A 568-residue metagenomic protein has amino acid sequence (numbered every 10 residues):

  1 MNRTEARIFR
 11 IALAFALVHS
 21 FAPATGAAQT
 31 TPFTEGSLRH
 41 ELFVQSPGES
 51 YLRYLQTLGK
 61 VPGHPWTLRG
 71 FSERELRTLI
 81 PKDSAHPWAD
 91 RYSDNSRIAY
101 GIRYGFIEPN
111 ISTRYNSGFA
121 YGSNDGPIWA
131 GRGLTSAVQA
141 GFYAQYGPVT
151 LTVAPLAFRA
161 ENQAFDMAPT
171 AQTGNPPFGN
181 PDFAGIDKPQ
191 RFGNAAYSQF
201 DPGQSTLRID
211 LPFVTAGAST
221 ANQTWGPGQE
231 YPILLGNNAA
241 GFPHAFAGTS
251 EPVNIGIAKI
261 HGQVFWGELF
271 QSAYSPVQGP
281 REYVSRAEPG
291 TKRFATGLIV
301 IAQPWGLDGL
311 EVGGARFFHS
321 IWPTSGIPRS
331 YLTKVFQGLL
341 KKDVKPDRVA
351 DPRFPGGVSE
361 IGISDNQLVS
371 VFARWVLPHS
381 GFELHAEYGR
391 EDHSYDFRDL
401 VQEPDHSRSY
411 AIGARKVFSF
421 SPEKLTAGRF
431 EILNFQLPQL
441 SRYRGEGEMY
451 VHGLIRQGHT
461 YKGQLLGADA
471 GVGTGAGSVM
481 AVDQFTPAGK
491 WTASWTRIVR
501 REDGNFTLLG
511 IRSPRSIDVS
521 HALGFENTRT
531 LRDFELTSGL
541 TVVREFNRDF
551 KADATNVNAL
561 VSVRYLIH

Functional and structural regions predicted by a protein language model:
M1-I8: N-terminal secretory signal peptides that target proteins for export/translocation
R10-P23: Bacterial N-terminal signal peptides
F15, T25-L134, Q139-T150, P155-F158 (+1 more regions): N-terminal periplasmic/intermembrane-space "pro-region" immediately following the signal or transit peptide
T30-T31, H64-T67, S96-I102, Y143-P148 (+8 more regions): Short loop/turn motifs that connect adjacent beta-strands in outer-membrane beta-barrel proteins
A144-F183, G306-G309, G313-A315: Carboxylate/His-rich catalytic cores and anion/metal-binding grooves
L151, M167-G262: Well-ordered mid-protein domain cores that form the structural environment of catalytic cofactors
Q223-T224, G228, F242-T460, V472-A481 (+3 more regions): Signature for the C-terminal beta-barrel architecture of outer-membrane proteins
V300, R529, T555-H568: Outer-membrane beta-barrel "beta-signal"
